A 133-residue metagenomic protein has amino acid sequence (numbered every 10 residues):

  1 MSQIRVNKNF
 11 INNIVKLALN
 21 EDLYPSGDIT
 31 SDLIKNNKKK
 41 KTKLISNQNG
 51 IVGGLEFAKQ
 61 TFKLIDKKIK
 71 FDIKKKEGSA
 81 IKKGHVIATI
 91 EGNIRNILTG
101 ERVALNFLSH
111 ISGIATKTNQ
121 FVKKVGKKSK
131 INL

Functional and structural regions predicted by a protein language model:
S2-L133: Acidic/glycine-rich phosphate/pyrophosphate-binding loops and surrounding catalytic core that coordinate Mg2+
